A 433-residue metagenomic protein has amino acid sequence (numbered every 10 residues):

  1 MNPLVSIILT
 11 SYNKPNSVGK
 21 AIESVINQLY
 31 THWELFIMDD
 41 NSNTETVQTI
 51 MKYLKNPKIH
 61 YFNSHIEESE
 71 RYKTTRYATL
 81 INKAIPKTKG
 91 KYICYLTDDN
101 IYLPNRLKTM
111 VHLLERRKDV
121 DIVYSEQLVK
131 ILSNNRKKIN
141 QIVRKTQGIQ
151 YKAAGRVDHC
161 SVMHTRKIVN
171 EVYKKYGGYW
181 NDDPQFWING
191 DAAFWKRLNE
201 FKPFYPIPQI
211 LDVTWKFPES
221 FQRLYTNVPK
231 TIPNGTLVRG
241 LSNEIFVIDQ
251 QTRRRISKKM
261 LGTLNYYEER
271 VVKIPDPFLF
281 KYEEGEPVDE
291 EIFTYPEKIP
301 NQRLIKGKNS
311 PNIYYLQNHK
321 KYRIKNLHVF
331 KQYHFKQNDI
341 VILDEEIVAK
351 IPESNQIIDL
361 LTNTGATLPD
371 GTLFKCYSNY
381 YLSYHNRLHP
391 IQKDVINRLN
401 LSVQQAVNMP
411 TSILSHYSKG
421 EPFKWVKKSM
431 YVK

Functional and structural regions predicted by a protein language model:
M1-I26: N-proximal low-complexity "stem/linker" segments adjacent to membrane-targeting elements
I22-S69: Acidic donor-binding segment of Leloir-type glycosyltransferases
D40, L96-D98: Active-site acidic Asp-centered loop
I66-T88: Glycine-rich, basic loop-to-helix element that forms the pyrophosphate-binding segment of sugar-nucleotide handling
I93: Short aromatic/hydrophobic "clamp" motif used to bind/position activated sugar donors
I101, N105-K138: Conserved donor NDP-sugar-binding/catalytic core segment of glycosyltransferases
S125, T146-N227: Conserved nucleotide-sugar donor-binding catalytic segment
V228-K433: Short, surface-exposed polybasic-aromatic patches that bind anionic ligands, especially phosphate groups
